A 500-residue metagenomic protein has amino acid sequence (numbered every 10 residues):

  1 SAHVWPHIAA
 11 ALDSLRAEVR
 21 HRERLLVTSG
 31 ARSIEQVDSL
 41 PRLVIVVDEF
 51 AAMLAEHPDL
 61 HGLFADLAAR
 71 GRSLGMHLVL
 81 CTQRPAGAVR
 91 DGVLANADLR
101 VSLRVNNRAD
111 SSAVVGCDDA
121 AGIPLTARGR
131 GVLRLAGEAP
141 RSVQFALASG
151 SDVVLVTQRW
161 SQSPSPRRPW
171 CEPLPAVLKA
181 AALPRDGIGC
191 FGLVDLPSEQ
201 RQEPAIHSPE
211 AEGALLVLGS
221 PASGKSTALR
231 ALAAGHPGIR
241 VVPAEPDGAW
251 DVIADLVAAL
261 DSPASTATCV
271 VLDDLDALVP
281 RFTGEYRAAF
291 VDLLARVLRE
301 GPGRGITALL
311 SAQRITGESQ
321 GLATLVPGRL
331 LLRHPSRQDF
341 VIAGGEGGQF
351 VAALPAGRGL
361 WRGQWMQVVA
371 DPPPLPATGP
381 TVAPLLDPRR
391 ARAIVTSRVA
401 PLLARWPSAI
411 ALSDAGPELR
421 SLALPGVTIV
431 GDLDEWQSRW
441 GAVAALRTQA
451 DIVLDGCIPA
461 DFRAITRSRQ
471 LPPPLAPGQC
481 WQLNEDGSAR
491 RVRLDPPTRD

Functional and structural regions predicted by a protein language model:
S1-H3, E23-I34, S142-A148, P169-A181: Short, exposed beta-strand "edge-strand" segments with a Pro/Gly-rich flavor and a Y/T-containing core
S1-V105, A109, G122-I123, D186-L331 (+3 more regions): P-loop NTPase catalytic phosphate-binding loop
N106-A176, P335-L385, R467-D500: Conserved P-loop NTPase
S161-E199: C-terminal substrate-recognition regions of SAM-dependent nucleic acid methyltransferases
